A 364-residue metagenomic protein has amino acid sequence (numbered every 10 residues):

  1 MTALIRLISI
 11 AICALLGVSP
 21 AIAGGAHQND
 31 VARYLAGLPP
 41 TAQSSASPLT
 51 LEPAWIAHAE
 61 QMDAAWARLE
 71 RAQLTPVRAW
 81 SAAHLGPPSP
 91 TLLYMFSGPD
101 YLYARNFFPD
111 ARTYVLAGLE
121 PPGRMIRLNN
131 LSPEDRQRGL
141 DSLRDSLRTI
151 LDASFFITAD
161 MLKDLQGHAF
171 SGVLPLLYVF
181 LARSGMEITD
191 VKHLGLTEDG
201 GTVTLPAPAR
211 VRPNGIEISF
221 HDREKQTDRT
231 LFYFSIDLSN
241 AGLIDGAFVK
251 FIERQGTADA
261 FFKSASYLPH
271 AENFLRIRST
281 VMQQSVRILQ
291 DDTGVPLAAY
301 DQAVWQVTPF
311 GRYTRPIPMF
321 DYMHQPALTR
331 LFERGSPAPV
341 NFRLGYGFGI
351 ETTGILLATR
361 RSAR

Functional and structural regions predicted by a protein language model:
M1-S9: Bacterial N-terminal signal peptides that target proteins for export
I8-S19: Bacterial N-terminal signal peptides
G24-D145, L231-R364: Non-globular targeting/processing and membrane-anchoring segments
L85-G86, L174-M186, D222: Short, surface-exposed basic-aromatic patches at helix termini and helix-loop junctions that form
S97-F108, A153-P175: Short, thiol/selenol-centered motifs that function as redox-active sites or metal-ligating centers
L116-L162, T189-T202: Thiol-based oxidoreductase modules, predominantly thioredoxin-like and allied folds used for disulfide exchange
S146, F170, L181-A182: Conserved segment of the thioredoxin-like fold in thiol-based oxidoreductases
L165, D190-Y233: Short aromatic loop motif centered on NTY/YTY
